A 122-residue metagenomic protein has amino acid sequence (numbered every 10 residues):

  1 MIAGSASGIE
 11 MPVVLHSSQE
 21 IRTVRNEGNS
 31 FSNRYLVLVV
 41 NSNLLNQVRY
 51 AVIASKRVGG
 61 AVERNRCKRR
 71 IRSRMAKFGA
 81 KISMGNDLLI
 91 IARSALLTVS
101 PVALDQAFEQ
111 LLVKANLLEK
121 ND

Functional and structural regions predicted by a protein language model:
M1-D122: Positively charged, solvent-exposed patches that mediate nucleic-acid binding
